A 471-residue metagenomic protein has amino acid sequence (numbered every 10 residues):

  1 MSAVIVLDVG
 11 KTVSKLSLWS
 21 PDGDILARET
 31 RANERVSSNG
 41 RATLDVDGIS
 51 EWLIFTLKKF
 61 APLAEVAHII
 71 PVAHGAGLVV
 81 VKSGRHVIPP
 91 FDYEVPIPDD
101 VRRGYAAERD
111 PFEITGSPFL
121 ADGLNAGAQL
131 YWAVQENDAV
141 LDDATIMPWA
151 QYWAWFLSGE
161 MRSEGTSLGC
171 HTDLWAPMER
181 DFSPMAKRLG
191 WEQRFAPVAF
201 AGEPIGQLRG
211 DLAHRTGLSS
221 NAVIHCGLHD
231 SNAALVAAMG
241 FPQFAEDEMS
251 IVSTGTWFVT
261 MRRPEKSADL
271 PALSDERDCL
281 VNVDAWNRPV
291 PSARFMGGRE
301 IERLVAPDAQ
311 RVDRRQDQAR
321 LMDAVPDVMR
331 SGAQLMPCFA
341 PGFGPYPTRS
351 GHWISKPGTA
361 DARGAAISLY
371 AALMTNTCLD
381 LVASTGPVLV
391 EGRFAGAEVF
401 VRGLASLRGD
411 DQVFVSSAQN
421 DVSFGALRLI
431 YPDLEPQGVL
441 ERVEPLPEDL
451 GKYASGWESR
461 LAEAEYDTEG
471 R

Functional and structural regions predicted by a protein language model:
M1-P90, D142, A213-H214, L218-C226 (+4 more regions): N-terminal glycine/serine-rich phosphate-binding loop of ATP-dependent small-molecule kinases, especially carbohydrate
V6, K15, A106-L120, N125-P148 (+5 more regions): Active-site core segments that coordinate phosphate-bearing ligands/cofactors across diverse enzyme families
T30-V36, D92-D99, L168-G169, T256-F258 (+1 more regions): Short, acidic/turn-prone active-site loops that include or flank metal/cofactor- and phosphate-binding residues
N33-S38, E113-I114, S163-G169, G190-Q193 (+1 more regions): Gly-rich Lys/Arg/Thr-decorated short loops/hinges at beta-loop-alpha junctions or inter-strand turns that position
R35-V36, D99-D100, E203-Q207, P341-G344 (+1 more regions): A short acidic, often aromatic-flanked loop/helix-cap motif at beta-alpha or helix-coil junctions that lines enzyme
K58-E94, P118-L124, A150, A154-A176 (+1 more regions): Short beta-strand-loop/turn "lid" adjacent to the catalytic site in phosphate-handling enzymes
E65, W191-R194, S384: Short loop/turn motifs at secondary-structure junctions
R188-G202: A conserved helix-loop-beta module that forms one wall/lid of the active-site cleft in ATP-utilizing catalytic domains
